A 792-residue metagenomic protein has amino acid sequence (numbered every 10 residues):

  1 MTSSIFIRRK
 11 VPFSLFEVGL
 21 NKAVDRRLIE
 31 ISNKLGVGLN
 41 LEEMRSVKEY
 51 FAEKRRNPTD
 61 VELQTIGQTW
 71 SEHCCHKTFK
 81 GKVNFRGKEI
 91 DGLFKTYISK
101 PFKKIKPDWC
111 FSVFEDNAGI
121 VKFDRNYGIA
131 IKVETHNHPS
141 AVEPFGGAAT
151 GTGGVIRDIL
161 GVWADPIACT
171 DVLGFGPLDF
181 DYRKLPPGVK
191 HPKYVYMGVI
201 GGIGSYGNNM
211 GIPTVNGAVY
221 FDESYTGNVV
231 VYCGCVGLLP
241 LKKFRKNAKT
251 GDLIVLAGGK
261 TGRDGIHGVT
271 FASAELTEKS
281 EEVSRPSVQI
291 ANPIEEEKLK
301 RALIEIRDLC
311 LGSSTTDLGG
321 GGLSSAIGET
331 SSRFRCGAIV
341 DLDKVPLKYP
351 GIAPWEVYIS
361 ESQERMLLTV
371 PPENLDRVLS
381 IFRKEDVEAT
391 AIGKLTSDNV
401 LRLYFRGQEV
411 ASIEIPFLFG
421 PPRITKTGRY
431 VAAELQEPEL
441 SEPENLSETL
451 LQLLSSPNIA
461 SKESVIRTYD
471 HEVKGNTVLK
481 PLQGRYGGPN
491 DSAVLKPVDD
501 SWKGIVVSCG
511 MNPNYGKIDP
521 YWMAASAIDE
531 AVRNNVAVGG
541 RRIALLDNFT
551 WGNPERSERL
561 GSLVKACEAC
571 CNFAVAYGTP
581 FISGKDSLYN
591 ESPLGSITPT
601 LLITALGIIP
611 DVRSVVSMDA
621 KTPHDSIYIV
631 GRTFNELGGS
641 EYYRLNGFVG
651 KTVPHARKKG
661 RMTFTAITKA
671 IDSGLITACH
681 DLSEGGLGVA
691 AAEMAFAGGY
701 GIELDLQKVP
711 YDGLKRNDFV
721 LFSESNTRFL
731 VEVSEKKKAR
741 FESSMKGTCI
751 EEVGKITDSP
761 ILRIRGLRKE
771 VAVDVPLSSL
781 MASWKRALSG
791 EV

Functional and structural regions predicted by a protein language model:
T2-V792: Glycine/proline-enriched, intrinsically flexible loops and inter-domain linkers
